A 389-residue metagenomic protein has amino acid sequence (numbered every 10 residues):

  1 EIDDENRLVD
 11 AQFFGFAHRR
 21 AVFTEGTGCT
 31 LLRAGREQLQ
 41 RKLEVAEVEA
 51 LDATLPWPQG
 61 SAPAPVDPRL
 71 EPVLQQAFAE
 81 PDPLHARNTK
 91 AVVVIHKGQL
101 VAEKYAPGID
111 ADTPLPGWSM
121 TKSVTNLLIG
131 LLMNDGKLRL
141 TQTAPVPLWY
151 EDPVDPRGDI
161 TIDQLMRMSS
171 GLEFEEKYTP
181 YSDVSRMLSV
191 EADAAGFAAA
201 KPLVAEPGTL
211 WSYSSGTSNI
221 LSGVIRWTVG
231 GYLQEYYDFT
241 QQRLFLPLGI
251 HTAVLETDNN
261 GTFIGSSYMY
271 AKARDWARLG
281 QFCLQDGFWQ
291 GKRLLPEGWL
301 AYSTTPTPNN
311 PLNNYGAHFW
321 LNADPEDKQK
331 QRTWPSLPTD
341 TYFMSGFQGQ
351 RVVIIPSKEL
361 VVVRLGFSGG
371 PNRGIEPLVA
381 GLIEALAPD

Functional and structural regions predicted by a protein language model:
V9, A77-I109, V352-V353, E359-V363: A short, well-structured edge-of-sheet supersecondary motif
L55-V93: Beta-lactamase-like hydrolase cores
P68-A79, Q99-K104, T143-P147, Y181-P207 (+1 more regions): Short, charged, amphipathic alpha-helices and their helix-cap/turn boundaries
P83-A91, A106-K137, Q142-Y150, I160 (+1 more regions): Short active-site loop at a secondary-structure junction that contains or immediately precedes the catalytic residue(s)
G98, P116-T141, L165, L221-I225 (+1 more regions): Active-site SXXK
N126, G216-R226, S267-F288, Q350-G366: Active-site-proximal alpha-helical segments within enzyme catalytic domains
D135-E173, A200-L203, G230-S267, G298: Active-site helix/loop module of the DD-peptidase/beta-lactamase fold, centered on the serine-lysine SxxK catalytic
I250-T257, T305-V361: Active-site Gly/Thr loop motif
